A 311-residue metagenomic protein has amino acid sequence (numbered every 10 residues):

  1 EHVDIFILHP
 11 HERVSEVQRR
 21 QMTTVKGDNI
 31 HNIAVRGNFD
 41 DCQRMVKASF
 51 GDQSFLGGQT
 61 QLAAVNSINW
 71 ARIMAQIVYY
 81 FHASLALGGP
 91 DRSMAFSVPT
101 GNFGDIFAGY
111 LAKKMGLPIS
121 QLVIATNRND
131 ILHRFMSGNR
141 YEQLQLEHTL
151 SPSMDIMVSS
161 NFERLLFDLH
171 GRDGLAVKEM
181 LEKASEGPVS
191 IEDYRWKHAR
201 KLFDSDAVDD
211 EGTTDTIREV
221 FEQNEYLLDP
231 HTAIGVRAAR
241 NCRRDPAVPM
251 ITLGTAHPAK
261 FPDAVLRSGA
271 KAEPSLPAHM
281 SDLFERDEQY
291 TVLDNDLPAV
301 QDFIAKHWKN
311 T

Functional and structural regions predicted by a protein language model:
E1-T311: PLP-dependent amino-acid enzyme catalytic core
